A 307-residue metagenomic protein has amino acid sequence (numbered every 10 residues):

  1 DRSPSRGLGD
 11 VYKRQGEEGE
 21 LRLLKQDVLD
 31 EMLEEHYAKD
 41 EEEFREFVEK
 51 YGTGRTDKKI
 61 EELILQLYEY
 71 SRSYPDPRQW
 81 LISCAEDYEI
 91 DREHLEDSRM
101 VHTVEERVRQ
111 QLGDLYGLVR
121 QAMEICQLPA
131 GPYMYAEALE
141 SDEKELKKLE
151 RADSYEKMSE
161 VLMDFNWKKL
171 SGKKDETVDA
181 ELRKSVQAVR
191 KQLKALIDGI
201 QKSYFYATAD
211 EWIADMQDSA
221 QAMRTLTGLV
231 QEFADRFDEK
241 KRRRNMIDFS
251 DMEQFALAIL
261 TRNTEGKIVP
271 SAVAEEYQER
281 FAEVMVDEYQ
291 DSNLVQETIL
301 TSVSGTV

Functional and structural regions predicted by a protein language model:
D1-L8, Y12: Single conserved hydrophobic/aromatic residue that forms the stacking wall/gate of nucleotide- or nucleobase-binding
L8, Q15, Y51-T53, L112 (+2 more regions): Feature targets compositionally biased, intrinsically disordered low-complexity regions with long contiguous runs
D10-P75, L193, I200-Y204: ATP-hydrolysis module of ASCE/P-loop NTPase motor domains, specifically the Walker B Asp-Glu catalytic pair
Q15-L24, K59, K191, A195 (+1 more regions): Conserved helicase NTPase motor core
D27, K58-I247: Conserved ATP-driven helicase/translocase motor core recognized via long, highly charged RecA-like/P-loop NTPase domain
E49-T56, A130-K147, F249-I259, S302-G305: Charge-rich, acidic-biased intrinsically disordered regions
